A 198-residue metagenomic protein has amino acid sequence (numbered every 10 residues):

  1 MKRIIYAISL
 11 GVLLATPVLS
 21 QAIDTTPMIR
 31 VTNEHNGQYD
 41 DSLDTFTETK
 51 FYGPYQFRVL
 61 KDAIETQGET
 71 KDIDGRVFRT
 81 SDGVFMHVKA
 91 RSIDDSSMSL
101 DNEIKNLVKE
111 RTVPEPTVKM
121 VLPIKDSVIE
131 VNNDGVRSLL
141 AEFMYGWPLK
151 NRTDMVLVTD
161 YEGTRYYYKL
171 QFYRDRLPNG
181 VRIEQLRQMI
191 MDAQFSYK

Functional and structural regions predicted by a protein language model:
K2-I4: Bacterial Sec-dependent N-terminal signal peptides
Y6, G11, L19-F85, V121 (+3 more regions): N-terminal targeting sequences that direct proteins away from the cytosol to non-cytosolic compartments
G75-N106: A short acidic-to-branched-hydrophobic micro-motif
M86, L139-A141, M155-L157, Y168 (+1 more regions): Hydrophobic residues positioned within well-ordered beta-strands of beta-sheet architectures
K89-S96, E142-Y145, F172-G180: Second-shell loop/turn segments in exported
D101-V108, D154, I183-I190: Extracytoplasmic/secreted envelope proteins and their assembly/folding machinery, especially bacterial periplasmic
K109-Y161: Signature of long, low-cysteine stretches enriched in small and polar/charged residues
